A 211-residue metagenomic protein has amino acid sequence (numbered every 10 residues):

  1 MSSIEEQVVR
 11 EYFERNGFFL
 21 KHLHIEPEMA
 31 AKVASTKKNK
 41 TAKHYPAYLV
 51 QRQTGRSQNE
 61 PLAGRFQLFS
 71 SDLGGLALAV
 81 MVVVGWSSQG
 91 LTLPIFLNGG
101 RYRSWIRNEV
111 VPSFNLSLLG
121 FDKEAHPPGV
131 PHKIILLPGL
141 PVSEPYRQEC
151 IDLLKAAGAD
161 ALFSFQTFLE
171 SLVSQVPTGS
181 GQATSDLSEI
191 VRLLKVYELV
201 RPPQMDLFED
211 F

Functional and structural regions predicted by a protein language model:
M1-H44, L49-F211: Intrinsically disordered, low-complexity Ser/Thr/Pro/Gly-rich regulatory segments
